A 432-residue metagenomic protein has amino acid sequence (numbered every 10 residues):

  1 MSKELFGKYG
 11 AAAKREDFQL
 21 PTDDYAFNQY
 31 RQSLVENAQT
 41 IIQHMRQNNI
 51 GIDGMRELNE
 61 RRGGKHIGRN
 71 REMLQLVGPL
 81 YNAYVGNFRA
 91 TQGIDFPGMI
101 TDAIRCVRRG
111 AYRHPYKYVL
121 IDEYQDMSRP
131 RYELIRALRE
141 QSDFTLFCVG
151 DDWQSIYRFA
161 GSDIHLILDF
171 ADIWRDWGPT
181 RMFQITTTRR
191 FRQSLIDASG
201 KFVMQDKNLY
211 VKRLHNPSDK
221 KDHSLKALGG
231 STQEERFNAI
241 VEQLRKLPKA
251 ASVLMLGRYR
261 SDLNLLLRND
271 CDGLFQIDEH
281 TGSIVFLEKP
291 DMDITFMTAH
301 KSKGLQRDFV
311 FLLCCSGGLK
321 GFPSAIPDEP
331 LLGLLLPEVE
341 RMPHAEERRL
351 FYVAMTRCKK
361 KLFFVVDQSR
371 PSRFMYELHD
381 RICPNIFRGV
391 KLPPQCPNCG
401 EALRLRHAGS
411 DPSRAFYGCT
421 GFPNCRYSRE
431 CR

Functional and structural regions predicted by a protein language model:
A13-Y118, R131, C148: Accessory N-terminal region flanking or inserted into the helicase ATPase core in nucleic-acid motor proteins
G86, P179-R189, N208-G257, I294: Inter-lobe coupling/hinge region of RecA-like P-loop helicase motors
E123: Walker B catalytic acidic pair
R129-H223: Conserved RecA-like helicase ATPase core segment that couples NTP binding/hydrolysis to strand translocation
S231-K303: Conserved helicase/translocase motor-coupling segment
P248-S252, L263-N264, M292-D293, M297-V365: Conserved helicase C-terminal RecA-like lobe
C396-C399, C419: Short cysteine-rich clusters marking metal-coordination/redox-active sites
G421-R432: Short metal-binding segments enriched for Cys and/or His
